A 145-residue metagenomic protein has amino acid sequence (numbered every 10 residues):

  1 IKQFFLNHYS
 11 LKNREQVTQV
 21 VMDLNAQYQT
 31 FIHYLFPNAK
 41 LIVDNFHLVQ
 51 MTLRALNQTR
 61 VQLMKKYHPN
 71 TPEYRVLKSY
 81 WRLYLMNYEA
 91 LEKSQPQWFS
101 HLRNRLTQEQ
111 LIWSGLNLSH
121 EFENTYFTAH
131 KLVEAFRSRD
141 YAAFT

Functional and structural regions predicted by a protein language model:
Q3-I42, F46-Q50, P69-T145: Acidic/histidine-rich catalytic cores and adjacent linkers of DNA breakage/strand-transfer/modification proteins
L48-P69: Short alpha-helix plus adjacent loop in nuclease-associated cores
